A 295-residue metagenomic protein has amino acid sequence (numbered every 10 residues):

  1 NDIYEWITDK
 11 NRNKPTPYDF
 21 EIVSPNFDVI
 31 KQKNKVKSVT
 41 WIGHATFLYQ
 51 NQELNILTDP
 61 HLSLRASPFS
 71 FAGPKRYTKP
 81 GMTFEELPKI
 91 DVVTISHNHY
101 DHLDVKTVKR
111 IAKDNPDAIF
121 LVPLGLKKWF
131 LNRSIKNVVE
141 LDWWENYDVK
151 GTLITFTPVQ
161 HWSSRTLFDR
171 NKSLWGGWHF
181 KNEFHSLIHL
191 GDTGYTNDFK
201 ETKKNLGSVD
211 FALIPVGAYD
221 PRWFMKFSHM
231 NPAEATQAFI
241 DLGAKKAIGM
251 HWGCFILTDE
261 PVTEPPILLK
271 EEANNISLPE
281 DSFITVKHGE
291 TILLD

Functional and structural regions predicted by a protein language model:
N1-K75, P80-E86, K181-H189, D210-G217 (+2 more regions): Metallo-beta-lactamase
K14-N34, P123-H185, L268-E290, L294: Metallo-beta-lactamase
W41, Y100, E140-E145, W175-W178 (+3 more regions): Tryptophan-centric aromatic hotspots in well-structured domains and transmembrane helices
T46-F47, L62-L64, Y100, K127 (+3 more regions): Short, solvent-exposed loop/turn segments at secondary-structure junctions
T46-Q52, D148-V209, K226, M230-E234: Catalytic core of the metallo-beta-lactamase
L62-K79, W162-D169, P221-H229: Acidic/histidine-rich helix-loop elements that form or flank divalent-metal/phosphate-binding sites at the catalytic
L62-S70, T78-N146, T157-P158: Active-site HxH/HxHxD metal-binding segment of metal-dependent hydrolases
F84-L87, V92, H99, T107 (+4 more regions): Cap/insert and terminal regions of metallo-dependent hydrolase folds
